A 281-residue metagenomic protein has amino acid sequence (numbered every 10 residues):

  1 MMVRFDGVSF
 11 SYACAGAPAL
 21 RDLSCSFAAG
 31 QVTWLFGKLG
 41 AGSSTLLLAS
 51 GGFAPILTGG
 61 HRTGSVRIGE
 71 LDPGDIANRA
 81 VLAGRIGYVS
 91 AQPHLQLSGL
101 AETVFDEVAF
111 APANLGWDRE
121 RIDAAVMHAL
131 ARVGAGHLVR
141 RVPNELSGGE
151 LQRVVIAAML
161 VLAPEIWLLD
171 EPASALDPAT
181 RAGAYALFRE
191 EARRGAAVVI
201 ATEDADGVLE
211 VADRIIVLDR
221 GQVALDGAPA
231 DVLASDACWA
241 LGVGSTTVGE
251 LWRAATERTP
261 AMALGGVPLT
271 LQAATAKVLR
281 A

Functional and structural regions predicted by a protein language model:
F36-K38: The feature captures the beta-strand-to-loop junction immediately N-terminal to the Walker
S65-V81: ABC ATPase NBD Q-loop/coupling interface
E120-L138: Conserved ABC ATPase "signature" region
V142-L146, E150: Conserved ABC ATPase signature
W167-D170: Catalytic Walker B motif of ABC-type/P-loop ATPase nucleotide-binding domains
T202-E203: H-loop/switch region of ABC-family ATPase nucleotide-binding domains
